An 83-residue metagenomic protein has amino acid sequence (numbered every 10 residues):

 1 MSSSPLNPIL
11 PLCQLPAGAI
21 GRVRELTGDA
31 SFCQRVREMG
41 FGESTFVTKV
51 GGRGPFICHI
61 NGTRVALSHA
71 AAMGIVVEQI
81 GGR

Functional and structural regions predicted by a protein language model:
M1-L15, V76-R83: Extended boundary segments
L12, V36-G40: Short, surface-exposed secondary-structure edge patches
E25-D29: A structural micro-motif recognizing beta-strand termini and the immediately following turn/loop segments
S31-R35: Short alpha-helix capping/helix-loop boundary micro-motifs
F56-R83: C-terminal structural segments of small proteins and small subunits
